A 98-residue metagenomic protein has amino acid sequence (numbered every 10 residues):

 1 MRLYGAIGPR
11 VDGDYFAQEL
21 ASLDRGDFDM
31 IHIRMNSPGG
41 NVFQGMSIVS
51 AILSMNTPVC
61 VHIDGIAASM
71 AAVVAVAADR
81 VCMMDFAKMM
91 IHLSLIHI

Functional and structural regions predicted by a protein language model:
M1-Y15, S37: STAS-typified acidic loop motif
L3, I33, A75, M89: Terminal peptide-recognition signature
L20-D27: Phosphate/pyrophosphate-binding loops at sites that engage ATP/ADP/AMP, CoA/4′-phosphopantetheine, polyphosphate
D27-V42, P58-G65: Short, glycine-/small-residue-enriched flexible loop/hinge segments at domain edges that mediate gating
G40-V59, A71-A72: Amphipathic alpha-helical interaction surfaces in cytosolic regulatory modules
I66-M70, K88-H92: Short gly/pro/ser/thr-enriched loop/turn and capping motifs at secondary-structure boundaries
A71-R80, D85: Active-site-proximal glycine-rich helix-loop-beta segment
I96-I98: Conserved small/polar residues in nucleotide/adenosyl-binding loops
